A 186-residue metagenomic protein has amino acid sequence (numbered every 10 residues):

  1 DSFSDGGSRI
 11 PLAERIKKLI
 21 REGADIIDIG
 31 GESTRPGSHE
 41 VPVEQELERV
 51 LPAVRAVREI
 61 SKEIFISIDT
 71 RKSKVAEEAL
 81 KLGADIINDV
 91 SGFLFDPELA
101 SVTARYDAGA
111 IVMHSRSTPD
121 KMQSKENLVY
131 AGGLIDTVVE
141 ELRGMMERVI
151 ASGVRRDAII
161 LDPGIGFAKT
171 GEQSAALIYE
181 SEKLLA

Functional and structural regions predicted by a protein language model:
D1-I20, Q45-E48, G92-P97, D136-G144 (+1 more regions): Glycine-rich anion/phosphate-binding loops
D1-S2, T34-G37, A76, L82 (+1 more regions): Conserved anion-binding
S2-S4, D25-A53, I165-G171: Glycine-rich, proline-tolerant flexible connector loops at the mouths of alpha/beta enzymes
S8-I29, E59-K62, K74-I86, V90 (+4 more regions): Alpha/beta enzyme core
I10, I159, Q173: Nucleotide/pyrophosphate-binding catalytic subdomain
G30, S67-R71, D89-V90, M113: Structural motif
H39-I68, E77, R105-S115, E140 (+1 more regions): Alpha-helix-loop-beta-strand connector modules within alpha/beta enzyme cores
A168-E180: Short glycine/threonine-rich loop-to-helix capping motif typified by GTGT followed within a few residues by an Asp-Pro
